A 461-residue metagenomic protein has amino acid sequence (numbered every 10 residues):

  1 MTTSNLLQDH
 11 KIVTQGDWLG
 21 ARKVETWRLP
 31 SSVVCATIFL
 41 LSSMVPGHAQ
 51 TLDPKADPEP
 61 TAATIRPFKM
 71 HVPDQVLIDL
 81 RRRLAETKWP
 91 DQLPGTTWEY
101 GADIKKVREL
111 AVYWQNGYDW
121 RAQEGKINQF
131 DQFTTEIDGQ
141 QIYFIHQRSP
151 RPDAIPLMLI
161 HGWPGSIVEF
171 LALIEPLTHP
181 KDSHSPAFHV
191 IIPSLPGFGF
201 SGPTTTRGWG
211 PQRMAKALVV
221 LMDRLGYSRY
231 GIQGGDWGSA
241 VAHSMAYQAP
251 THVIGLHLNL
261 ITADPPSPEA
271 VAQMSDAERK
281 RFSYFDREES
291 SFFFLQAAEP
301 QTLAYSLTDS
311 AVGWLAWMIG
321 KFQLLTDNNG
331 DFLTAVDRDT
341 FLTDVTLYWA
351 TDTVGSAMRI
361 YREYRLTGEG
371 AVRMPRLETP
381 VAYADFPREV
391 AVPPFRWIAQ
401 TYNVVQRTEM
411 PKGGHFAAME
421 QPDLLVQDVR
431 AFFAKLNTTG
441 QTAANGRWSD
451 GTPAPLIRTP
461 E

Functional and structural regions predicted by a protein language model:
M1-L29: N-terminal secretory signal peptides that target proteins for export/translocation
S32-S43: Bacterial N-terminal signal peptides
L77-S149, D153, W349-D352, S356-G370: Non-catalytic accessory segments flanking enzyme active sites
W120-A122, L195-W209, H243, S267: Glycine-rich "HGGG/HGxG" loop immediately N-terminal to the catalytic nucleophile of the alpha/beta-hydrolase
R151-F200, F433-N437: Conserved HGGG/HGGXW glycine-rich cap/lid loop of the alpha/beta-hydrolase fold
P180-S185, S228-A272: Conserved hydrolase catalytic core segment
Q212-Y230: Conserved acidic catalytic loop of the alpha/beta-hydrolase fold
Q296-E461: C-terminal subdomain of alpha/beta-hydrolase-fold enzymes, centered on the catalytic histidine and its supporting
